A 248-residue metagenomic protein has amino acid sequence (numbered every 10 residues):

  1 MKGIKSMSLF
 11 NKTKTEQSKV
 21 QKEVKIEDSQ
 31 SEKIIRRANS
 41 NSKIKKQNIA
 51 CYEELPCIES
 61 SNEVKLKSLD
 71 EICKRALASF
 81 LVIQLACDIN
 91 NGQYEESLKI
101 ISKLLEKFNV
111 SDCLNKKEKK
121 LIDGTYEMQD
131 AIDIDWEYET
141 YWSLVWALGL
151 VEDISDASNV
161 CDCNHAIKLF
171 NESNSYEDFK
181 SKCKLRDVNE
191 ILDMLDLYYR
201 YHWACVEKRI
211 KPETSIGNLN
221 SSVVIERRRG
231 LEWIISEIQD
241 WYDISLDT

Functional and structural regions predicted by a protein language model:
M1-S6: Short, Lys/Arg-enriched N-terminal segments with co-localized hydrophobic residues within the first ~10-30 amino acids
L9, T13-T248: Extended, charge-rich alpha-helical interface modules
